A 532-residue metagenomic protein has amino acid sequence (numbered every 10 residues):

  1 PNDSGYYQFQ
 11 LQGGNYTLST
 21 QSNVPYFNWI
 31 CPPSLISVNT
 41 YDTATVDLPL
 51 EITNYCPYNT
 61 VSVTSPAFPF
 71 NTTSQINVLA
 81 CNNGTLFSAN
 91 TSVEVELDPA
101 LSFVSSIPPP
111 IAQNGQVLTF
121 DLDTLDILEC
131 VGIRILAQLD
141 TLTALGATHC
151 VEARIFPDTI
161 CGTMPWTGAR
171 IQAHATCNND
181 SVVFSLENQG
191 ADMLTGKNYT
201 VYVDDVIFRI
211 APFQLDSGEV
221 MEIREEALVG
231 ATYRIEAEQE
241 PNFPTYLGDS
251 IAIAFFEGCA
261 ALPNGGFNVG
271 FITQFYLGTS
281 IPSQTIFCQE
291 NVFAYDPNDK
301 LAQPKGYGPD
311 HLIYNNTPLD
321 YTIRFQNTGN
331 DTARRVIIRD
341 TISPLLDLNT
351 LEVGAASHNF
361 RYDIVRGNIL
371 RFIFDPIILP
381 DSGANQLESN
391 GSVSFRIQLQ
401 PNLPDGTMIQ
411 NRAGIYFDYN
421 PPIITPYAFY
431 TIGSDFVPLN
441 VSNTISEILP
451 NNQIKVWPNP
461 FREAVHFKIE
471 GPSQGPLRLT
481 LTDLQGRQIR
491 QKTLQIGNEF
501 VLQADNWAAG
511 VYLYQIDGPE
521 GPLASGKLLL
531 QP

Functional and structural regions predicted by a protein language model:
P1-I445: Exported/extracytosolic protein signature
S446-W457, F461-P532: C-terminal outer-membrane/trafficking sorting elements
